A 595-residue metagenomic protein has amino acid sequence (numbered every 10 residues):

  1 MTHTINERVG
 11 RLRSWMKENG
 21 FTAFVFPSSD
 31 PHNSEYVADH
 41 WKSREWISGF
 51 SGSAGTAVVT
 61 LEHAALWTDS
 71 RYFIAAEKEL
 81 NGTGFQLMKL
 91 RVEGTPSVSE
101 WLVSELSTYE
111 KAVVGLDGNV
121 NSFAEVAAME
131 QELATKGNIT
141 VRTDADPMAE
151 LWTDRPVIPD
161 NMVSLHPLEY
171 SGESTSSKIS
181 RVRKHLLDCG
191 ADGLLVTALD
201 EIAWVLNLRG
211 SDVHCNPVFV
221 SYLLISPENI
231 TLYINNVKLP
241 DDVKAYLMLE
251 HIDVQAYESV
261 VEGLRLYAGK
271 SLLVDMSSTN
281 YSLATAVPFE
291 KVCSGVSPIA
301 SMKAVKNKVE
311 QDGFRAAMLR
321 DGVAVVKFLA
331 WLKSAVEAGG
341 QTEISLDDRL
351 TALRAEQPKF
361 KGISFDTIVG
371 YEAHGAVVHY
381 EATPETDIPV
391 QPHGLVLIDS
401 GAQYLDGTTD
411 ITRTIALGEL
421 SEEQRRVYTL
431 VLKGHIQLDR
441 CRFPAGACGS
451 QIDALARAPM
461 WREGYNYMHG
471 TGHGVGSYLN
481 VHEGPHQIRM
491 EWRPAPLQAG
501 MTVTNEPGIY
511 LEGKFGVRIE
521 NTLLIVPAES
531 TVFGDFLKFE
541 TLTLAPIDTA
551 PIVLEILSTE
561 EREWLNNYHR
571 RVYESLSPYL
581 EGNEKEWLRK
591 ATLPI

Functional and structural regions predicted by a protein language model:
M1-I595: Active-site neighborhoods and metal-handling regions in enzymes and metal-associated proteins
